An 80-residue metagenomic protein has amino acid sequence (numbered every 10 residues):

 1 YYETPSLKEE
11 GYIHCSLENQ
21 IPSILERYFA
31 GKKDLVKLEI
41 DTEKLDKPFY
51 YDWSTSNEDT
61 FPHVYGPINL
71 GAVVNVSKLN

Functional and structural regions predicted by a protein language model:
Y1-N80: Conserved, structured core segments of small domains
